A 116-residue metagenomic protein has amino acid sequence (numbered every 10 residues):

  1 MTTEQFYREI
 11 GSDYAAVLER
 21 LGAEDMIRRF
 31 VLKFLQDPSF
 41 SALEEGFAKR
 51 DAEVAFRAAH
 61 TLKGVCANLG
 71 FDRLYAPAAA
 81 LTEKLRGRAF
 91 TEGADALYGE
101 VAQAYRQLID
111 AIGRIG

Functional and structural regions predicted by a protein language model:
M1-R57, T61-G116: Two-component system phosphorelay core
